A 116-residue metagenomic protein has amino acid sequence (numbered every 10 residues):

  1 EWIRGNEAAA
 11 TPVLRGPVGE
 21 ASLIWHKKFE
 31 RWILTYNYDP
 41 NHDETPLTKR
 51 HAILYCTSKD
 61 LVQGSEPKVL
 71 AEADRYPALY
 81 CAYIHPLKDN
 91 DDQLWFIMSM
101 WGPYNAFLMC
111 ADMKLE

Functional and structural regions predicted by a protein language model:
E1-E116: Carbohydrate-active catalytic/glycan-binding domains of CAZyme proteins, especially the secreted or lumenal ectodomains
